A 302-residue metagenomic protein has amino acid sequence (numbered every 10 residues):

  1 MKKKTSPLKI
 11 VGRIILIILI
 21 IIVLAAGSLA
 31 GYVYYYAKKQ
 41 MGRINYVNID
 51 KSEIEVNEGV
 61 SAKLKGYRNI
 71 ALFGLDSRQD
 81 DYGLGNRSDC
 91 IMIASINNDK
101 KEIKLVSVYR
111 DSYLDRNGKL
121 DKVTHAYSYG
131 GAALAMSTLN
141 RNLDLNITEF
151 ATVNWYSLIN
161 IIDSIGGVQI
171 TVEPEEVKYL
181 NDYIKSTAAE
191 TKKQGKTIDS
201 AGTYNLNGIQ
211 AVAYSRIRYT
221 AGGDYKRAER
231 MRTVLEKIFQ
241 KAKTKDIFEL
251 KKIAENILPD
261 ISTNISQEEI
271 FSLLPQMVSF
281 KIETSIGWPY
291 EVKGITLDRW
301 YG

Functional and structural regions predicted by a protein language model:
P7-K100, S272: Entry/capping segment at the start of metal-dependent catalytic domains with acidic active-site entry clusters
Y46-V60, Y67, G85, S112-D121 (+3 more regions): C-terminal solvent-exposed extensions
A62, D163-E249: Flexible, polar/acidic helix-loop-strand segments at domain edges
K65-R68, N86-I91, K100-V108, G118 (+7 more regions): Extracytoplasmic
Q79-Y82, D121-Y129, D144-E149, I217-K226 (+3 more regions): Second-shell loop/turn segments in exported
C90, L120, A132-N140, W155-I159 (+6 more regions): Extracytoplasmic/secreted envelope proteins and their assembly/folding machinery, especially bacterial periplasmic
N97-K104, V108-Y113, K119-T148: Membrane-embedded segments
Y129-T191, N264-E268: Amphipathic, coiled-coil-like alpha-helical scaffolding segments used for oligomerization/assembly
